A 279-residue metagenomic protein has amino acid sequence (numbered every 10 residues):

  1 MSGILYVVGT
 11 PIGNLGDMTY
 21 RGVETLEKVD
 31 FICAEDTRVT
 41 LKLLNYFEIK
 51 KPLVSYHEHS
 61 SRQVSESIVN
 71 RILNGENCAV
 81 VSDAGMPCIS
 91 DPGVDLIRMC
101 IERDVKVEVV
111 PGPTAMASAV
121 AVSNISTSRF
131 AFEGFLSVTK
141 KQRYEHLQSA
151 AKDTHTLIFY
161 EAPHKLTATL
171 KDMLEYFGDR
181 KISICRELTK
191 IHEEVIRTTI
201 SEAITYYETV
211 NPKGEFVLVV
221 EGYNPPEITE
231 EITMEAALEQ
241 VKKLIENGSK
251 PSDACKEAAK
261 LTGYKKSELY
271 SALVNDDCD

Functional and structural regions predicted by a protein language model:
M1-E58: Glycine-rich, flexible N-terminal cofactor/catalytic loop recognition
S2, T156, P163-D279: A contiguous loop/helix-start segment that scaffolds small-molecule binding in enzyme catalytic cores
G3-L5, G75-A79, H155-T156: Loop/turn-to-beta-strand initiation segments
I12-L15, D83-P87, P163-K165, Y223-P225: Short glycine-rich anion-binding loops that position phosphate/pyrophosphate groups of nucleotides and phosphorylated
L26-I32, D104-V107, T156-L157: Short active-site oxyanion
V54-R62, L136-T139: Conserved helicase motor
P92-V94, P251: Glycine-centered tight-turn and secondary-structure capping sites
D95-D153: Class I SAM-dependent methyltransferase SAM-binding "motif I" and its flanking Rossmann-like core
